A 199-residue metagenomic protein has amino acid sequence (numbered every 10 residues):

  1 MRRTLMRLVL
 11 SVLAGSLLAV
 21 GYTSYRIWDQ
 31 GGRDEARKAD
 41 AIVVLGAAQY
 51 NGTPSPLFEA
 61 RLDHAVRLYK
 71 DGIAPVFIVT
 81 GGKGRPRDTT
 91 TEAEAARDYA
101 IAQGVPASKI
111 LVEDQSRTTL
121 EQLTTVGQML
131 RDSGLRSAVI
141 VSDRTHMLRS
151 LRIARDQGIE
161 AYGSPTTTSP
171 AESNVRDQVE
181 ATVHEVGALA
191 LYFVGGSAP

Functional and structural regions predicted by a protein language model:
M1-D34: N-terminal type II signal-anchor transmembrane helix that functions as the membrane-insertion/stop-transfer segment
M1-R2, K83, A198: Solvent-exposed, charged interface segments at domain starts and junctions
G15-L18, N51, E185: Short linear sequence motifs
S16, G32, I101, A188 (+1 more regions): Intrinsically disordered, low-complexity regions
S24-V183: A structural signal for short, hydrophobic/glycine-enriched beta-strand patches
V175-P199: A transmembrane-helix-recognition feature enriched in membrane-embedded lipid enzymes and envelope glyco-/phospholipid
